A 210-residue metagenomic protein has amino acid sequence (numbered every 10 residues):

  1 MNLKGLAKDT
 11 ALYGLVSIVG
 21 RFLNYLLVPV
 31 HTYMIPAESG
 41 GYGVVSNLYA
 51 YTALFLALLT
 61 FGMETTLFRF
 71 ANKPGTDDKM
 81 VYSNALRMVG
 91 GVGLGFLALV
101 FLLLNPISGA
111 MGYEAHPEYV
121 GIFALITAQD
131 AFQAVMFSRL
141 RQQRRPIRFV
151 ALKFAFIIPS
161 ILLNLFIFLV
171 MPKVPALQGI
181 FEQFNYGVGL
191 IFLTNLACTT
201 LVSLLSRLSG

Functional and structural regions predicted by a protein language model:
N2-T10, S46-N47, V81-Y82, A115-H116 (+1 more regions): Primarily residues marking transmembrane-helix entry/exit sites
L3-K4, T32-Y42, F55-V89, R141-R148: Transmembrane-helix boundary and interhelical linker motifs in polytopic inner-membrane proteins
G5-E64, G93-L102, I126, I161: Signature of the first transmembrane helix
Y13, S17, S46-Y49, A85 (+5 more regions): Residue-level recognition of transmembrane alpha-helices in multi-pass small-molecule transporters/permeases
I18, S83-M111, F166-V170: Alpha-helical transmembrane segments of multi-pass membrane transport and lipid-handling proteins
L54, G90, L94-A98, L102 (+2 more regions): Alpha-helical transmembrane segments of multi-pass membrane proteins
F70, Q129-L152, G210: Membrane-interface junctions at transmembrane-helix termini in multi-pass inner-membrane proteins
P117, G121, V150-G210: Hydrophobic alpha-helical transmembrane segments
